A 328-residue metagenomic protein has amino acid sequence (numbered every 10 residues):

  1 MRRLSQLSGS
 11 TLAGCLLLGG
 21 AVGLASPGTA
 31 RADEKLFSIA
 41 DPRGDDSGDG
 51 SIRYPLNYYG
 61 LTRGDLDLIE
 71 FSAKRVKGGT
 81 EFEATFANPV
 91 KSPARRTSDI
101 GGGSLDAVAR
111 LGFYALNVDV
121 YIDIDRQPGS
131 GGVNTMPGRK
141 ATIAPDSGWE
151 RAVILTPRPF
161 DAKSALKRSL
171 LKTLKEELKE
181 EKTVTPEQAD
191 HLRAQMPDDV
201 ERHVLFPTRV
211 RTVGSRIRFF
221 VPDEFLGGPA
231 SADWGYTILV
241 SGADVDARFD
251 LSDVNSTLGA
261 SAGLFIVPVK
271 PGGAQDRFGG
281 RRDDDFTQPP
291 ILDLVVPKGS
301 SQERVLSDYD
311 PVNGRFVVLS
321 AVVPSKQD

Functional and structural regions predicted by a protein language model:
M1-L7: N-terminal secretory signal peptides that target proteins for export/translocation
S8-A13, T29, T85, E150: Intrinsically disordered, low-complexity serine/threonine-rich segments
S10-G23: Bacterial N-terminal signal peptides
S26-A32: Sec/Tat signal peptide C-region and signal peptidase I cleavage site
A32, S38, G112-N117, Y121-G138 (+1 more regions): Acidic/polar low-complexity flexible segments
E34, P55-S164, K326-Q327: Surface-exposed, glycine/proline- and aromatic-rich loop segments on solvent-exposed faces across compartments
F37-G50: N-terminal segment immediately downstream of the Sec signal-peptide cleavage site in secreted/extracellular proteins
A152-A232: Short helix-loop boundary/capping segments
